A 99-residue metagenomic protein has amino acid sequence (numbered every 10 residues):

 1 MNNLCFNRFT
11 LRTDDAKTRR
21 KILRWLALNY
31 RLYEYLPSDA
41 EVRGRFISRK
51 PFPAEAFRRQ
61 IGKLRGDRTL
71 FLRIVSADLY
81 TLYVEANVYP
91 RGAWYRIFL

Functional and structural regions predicted by a protein language model:
M1-Y30: Short, extreme N-terminal segment that most often corresponds to the first beta-strand
K21-L99: Charged interaction segments
